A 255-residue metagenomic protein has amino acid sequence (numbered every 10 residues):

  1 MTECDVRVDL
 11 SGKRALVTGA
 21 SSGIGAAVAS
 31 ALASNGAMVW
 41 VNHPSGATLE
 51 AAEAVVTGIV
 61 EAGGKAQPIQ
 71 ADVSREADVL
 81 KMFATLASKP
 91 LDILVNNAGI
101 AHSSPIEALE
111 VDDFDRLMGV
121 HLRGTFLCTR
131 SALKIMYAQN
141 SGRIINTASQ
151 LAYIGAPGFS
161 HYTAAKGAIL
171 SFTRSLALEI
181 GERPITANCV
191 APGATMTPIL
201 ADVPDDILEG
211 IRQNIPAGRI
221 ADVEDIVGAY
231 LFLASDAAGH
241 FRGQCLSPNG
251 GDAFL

Functional and structural regions predicted by a protein language model:
T2-V6, I154, N214, Y230-L231 (+1 more regions): Short C-terminal tail/terminal secondary-structure segment of NAD(P)H-dependent dehydrogenase/reductase domains
R14, S21-S22: Conserved glycine-rich cofactor-binding loop
A37-A52: Conserved glycine-rich Rossmann-like NAD(P)H-binding loop of the short-chain dehydrogenase/reductase
P105-I106, E110-M118, L200, I211: Substrate-binding pocket helix/loop in short-chain dehydrogenase/reductase
T129, A165, T173: Active-site helix of classical SDR
K134, L178-E182, G239: Alpha-helical segment proximal to the catalytic Tyr-Lys
S149: Residue(s) in the substrate-gating loop at a strand-loop-helix junction that position the organic substrate next
